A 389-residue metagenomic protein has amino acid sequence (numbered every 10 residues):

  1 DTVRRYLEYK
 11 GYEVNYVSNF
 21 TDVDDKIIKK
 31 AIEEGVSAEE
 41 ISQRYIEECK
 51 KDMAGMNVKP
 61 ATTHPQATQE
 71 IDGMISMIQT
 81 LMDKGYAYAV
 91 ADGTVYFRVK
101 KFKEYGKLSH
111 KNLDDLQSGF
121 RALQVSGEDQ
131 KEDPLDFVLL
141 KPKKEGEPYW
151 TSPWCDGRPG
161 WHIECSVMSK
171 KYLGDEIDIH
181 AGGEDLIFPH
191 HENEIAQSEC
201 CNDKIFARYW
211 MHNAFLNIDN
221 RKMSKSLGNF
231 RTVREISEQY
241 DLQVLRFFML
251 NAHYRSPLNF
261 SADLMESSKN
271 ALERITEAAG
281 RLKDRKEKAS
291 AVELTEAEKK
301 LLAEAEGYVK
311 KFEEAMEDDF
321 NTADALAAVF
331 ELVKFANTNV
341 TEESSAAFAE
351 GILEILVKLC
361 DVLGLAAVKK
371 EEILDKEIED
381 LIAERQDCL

Functional and structural regions predicted by a protein language model:
D1-K29, E34-V36, E40, H64-T68 (+6 more regions): N-terminal catalytic cores of NTP/NDP-binding nucleotidyl/phosphoryl-transfer enzymes
D1-T2, N15, K51, D72-K283: Alpha-helical recognition segments enriched in aromatics with Gly/Pro capping that present substrate-recognition
E8, A54, M82: Anion (oxyanion) recognition and catalysis
E13, S37, K59, E176 (+2 more regions): Short coil/loop linkers at secondary-structure junctions
F20-D24, I46-C49, K59-M74, D92-K101: Short, glycine/charge-rich beta-strand/loop segments that flank catalytic centers and engage negatively charged groups
S37, S42-K59, I205-F206: A glycine-rich helix N-cap at a beta->alpha junction
K222, N229-L389: Structural preference for alpha-helix termini/caps and helix-kink/transition segments
